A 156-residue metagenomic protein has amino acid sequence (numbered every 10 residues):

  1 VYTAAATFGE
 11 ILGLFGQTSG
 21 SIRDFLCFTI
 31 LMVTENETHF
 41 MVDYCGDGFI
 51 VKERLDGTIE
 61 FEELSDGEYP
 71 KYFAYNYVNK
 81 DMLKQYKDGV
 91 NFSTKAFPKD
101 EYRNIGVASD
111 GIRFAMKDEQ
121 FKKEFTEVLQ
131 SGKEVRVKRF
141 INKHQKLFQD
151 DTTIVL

Functional and structural regions predicted by a protein language model:
V1-L156: PP2C/PPM-type serine/threonine phosphatase catalytic domain
